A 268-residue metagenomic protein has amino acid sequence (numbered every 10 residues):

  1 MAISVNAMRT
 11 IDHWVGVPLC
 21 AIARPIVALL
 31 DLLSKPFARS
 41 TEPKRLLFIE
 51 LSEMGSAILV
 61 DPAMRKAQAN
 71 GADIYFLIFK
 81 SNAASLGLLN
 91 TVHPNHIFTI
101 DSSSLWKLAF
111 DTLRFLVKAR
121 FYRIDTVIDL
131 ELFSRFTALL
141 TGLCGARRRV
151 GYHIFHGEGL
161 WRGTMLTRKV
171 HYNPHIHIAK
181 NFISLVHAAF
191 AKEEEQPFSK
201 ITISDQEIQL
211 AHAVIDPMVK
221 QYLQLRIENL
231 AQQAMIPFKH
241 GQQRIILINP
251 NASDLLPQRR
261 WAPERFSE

Functional and structural regions predicted by a protein language model:
M1-E268: Catalytic machinery of carbohydrate-active enzymes, primarily nucleotide-sugar-dependent glycosyltransferases
